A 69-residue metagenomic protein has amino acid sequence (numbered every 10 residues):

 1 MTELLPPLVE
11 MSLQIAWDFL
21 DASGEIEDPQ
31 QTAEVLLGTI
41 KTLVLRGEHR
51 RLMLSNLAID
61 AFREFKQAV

Functional and structural regions predicted by a protein language model:
M1-I26: N-terminal acidic leader/helix
P7-E10, E34-L37, L52, N56: Non-catalytic, well-ordered alpha-helical scaffold segments
Q14, Q30-Q31, Q67: Residue-identity detector for glutamine
D21, E25, E64-V69: Short, positively charged loop/turn segments that connect secondary-structure elements
P29-G47: Amphipathic alpha-helical segments that form the core helices of the histone-fold
K41-A68: Short, charged early-sequence alpha-helical segments and their helix-coil boundaries
